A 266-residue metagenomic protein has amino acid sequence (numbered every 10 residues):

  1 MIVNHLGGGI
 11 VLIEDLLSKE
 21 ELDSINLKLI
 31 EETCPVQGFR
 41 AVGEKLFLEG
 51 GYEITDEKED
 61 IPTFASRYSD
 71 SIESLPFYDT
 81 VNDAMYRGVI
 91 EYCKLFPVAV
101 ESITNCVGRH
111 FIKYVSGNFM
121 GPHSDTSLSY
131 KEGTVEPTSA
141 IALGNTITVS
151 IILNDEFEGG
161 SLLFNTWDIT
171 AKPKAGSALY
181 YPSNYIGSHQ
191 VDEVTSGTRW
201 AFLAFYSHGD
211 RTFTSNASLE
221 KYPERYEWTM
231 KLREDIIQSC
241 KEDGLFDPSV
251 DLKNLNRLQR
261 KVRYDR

Functional and structural regions predicted by a protein language model:
I2-V98, I103, W228, N254 (+1 more regions): Non-heme Fe(II)/2-oxoglutarate
G7-I10, C106-R109, G117-F119, G144-S150 (+3 more regions): Extracellular structured ligand-interaction cores
Q37-A41, H123, T214-A217: Short, solvent-exposed loop/turn and secondary-structure capping segments
F96-P97, S124, V135-P137, G187-H189: Eukaryotic intrinsically disordered and solvent-exposed regulatory patches
F111-S116, S129-E158, F205-H208: Short, conserved beta-strand element in jelly-roll/cupin
F119-S127: Histidine-centered catalytic micro-motifs
N145, E156-R266: Catalytic core of Fe(II)/2-oxoglutarate
